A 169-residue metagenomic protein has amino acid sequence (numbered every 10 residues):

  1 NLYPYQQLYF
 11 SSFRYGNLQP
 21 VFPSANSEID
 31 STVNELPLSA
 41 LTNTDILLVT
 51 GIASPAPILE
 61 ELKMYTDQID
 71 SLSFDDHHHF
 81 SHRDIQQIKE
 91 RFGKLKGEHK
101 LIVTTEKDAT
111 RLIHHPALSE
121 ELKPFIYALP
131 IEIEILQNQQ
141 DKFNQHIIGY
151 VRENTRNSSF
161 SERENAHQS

Functional and structural regions predicted by a protein language model:
N1-S169: ATP-dependent carboxylate-amine ligase
